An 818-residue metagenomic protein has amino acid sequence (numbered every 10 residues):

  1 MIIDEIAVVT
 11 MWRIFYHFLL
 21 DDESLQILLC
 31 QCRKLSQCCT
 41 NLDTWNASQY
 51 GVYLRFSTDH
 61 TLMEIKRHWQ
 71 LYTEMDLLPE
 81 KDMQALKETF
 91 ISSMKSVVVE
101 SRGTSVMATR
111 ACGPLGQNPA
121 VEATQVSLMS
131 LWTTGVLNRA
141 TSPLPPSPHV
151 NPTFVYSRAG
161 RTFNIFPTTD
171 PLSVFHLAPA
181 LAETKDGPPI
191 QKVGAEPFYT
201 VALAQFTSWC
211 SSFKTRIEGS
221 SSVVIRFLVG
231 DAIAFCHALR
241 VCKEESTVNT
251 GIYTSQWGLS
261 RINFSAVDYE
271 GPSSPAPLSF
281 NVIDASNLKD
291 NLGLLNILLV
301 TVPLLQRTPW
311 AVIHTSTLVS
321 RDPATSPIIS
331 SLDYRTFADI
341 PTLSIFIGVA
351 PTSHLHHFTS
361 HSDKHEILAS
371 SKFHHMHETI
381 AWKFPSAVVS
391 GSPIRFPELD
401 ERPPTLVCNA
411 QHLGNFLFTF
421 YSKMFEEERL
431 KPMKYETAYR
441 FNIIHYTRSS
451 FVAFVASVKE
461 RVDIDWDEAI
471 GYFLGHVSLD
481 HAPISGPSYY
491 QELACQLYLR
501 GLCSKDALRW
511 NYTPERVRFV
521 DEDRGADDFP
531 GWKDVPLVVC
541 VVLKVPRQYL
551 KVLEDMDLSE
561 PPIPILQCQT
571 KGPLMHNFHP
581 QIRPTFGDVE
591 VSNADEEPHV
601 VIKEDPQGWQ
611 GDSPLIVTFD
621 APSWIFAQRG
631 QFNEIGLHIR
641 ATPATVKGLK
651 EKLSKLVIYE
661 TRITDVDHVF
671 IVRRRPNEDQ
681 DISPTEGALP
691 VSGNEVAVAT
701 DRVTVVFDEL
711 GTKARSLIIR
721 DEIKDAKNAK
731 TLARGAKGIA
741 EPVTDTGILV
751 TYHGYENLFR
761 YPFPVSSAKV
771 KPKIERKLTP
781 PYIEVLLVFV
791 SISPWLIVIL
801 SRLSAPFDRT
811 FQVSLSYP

Functional and structural regions predicted by a protein language model:
M1, I283, I313, F619 (+3 more regions): Structural signal for hydrophobic/aromatic residues that build the beta-strand cores of folded beta-sheet domains
M1-P584: Domain-level detector for long C-terminal conserved domains
I3, A232-A234, L288-D290, L318-R321 (+8 more regions): Conserved beta-strand elements of beta-rich interaction domains across eukaryotes, especially beta-propellers
I3-T10, I774-I783, P794-L796: Chromatin/DNA-recognition segments of nuclear transcriptional regulators
N281, S286, P772, L778-P780: Short alpha-helical basic/polar micro-motif
P303-D322, F337, R640-A641, S766 (+2 more regions): C-terminal, active-site-flanking charged/polar segments
D480-I739, S766-A768, R776, L786-P818: N-terminal low-complexity tails
E741-I774: Charged, surface-exposed interaction regions in soluble eukaryotic proteins
